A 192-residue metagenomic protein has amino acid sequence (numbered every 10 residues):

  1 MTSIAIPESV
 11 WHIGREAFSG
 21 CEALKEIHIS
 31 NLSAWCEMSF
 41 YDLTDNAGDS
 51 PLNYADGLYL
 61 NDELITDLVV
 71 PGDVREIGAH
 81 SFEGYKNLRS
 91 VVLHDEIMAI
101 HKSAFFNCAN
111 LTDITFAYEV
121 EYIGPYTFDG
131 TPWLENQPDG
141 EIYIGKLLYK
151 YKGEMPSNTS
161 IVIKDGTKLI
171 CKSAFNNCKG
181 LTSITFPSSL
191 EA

Functional and structural regions predicted by a protein language model:
M1-H12, C21-M38, G48, D56-E76 (+5 more regions): Structural signature of tandem-repeat unit edges
G14-A17, G78-S81, H101-A104, P125-T127 (+1 more regions): Consensus positions within tandem repeat domains that build extended binding/scaffold surfaces
Y41-L43: A structural signal for leucine-rich repeat
